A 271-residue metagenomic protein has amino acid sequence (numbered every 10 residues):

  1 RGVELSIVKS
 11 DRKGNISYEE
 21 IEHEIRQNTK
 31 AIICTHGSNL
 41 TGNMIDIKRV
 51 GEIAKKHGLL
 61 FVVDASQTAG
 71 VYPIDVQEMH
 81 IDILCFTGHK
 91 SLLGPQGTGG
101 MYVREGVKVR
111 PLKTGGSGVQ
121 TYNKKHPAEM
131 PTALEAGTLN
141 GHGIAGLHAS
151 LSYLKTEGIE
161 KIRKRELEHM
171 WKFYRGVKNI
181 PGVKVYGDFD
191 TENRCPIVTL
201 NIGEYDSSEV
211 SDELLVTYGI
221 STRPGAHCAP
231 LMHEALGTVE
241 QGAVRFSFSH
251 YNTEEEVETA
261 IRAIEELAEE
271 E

Functional and structural regions predicted by a protein language model:
R1, K56-H57, Y218: Helix C-cap/helix->beta junction micro-motif
R12-G70: Active-site phosphate-binding strand-loop segment of PLP-dependent enzymes
H23, V216-T217, S221, P230-E271: PLP-dependent enzyme catalytic core of the Aspartate aminotransferase-like
E78-N123: Active-site PLP attachment segment
P127-G141: A short glycine-threonine-serine/GTX helix/turn-capping micro-motif
H142-G143, L147-R194: Conserved PLP-dependent catalytic core of the aminotransferase class-I/II
L167, W171, G182-A226, P230 (+1 more regions): Conserved PLP-binding catalytic core of the aspartate aminotransferase-like
